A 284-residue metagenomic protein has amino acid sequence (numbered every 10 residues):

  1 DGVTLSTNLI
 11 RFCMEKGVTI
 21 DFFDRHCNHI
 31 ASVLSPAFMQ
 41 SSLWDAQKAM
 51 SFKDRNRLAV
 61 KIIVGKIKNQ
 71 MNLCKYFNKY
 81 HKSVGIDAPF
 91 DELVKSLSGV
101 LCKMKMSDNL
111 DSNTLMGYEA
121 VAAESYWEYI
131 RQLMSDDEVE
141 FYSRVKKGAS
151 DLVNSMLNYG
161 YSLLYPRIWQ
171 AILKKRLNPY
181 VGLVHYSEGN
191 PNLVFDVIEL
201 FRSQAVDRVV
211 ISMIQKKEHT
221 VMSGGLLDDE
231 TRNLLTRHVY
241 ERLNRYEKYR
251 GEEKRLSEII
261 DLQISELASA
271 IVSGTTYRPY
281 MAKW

Functional and structural regions predicted by a protein language model:
D1-Q47: Trp/Phe/Arg-rich N-terminal binding region typifying the photolyase-homology
I30, Q40-W284: Active-site helix-to-loop segments that bind/position phosphate- or nucleotide-bearing substrates and donors across
